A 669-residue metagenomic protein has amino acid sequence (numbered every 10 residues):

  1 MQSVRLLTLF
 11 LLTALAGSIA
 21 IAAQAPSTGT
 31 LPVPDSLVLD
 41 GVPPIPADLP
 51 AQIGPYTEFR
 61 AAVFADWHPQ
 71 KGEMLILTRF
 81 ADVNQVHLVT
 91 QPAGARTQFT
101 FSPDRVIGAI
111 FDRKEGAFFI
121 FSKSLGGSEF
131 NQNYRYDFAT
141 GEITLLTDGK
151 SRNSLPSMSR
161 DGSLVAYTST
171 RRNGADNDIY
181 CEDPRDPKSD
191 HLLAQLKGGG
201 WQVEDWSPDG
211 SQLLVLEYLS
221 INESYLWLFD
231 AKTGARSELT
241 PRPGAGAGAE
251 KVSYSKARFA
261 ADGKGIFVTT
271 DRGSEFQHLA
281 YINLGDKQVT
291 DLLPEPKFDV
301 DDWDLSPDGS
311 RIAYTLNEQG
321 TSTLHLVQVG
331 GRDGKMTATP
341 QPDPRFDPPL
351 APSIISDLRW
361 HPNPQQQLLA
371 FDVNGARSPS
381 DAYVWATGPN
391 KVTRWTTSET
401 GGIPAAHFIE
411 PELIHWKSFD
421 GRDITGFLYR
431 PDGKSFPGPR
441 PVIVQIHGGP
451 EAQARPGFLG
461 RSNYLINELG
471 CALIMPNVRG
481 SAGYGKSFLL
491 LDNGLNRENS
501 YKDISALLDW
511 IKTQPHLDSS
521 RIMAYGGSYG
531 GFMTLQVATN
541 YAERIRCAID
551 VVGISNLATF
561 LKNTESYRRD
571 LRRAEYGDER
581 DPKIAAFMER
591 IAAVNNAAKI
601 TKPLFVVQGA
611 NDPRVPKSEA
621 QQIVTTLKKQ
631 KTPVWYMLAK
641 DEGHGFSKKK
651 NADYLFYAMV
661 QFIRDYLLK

Functional and structural regions predicted by a protein language model:
M1-L6, L668: Positively charged n-region of N-terminal signal peptides that target proteins for export
T8-S18: Bacterial N-terminal signal peptides
A20-Q24: Boundary at the C-terminal end of the N-terminal hydrophobic targeting segment
P26-Q52: Blade/loop signatures of beta-propeller domains
S36-L37, Y56-V63, P69, E73 (+5 more regions): Peripheral, non-catalytic segments that deliver or gate enzyme domains
Q445-G448, M475: Structural cue for short, hydrophobic secondary-structure segments
E468, M475-K669: Active-site-proximal cap/loop segments of hydrolase catalytic domains
